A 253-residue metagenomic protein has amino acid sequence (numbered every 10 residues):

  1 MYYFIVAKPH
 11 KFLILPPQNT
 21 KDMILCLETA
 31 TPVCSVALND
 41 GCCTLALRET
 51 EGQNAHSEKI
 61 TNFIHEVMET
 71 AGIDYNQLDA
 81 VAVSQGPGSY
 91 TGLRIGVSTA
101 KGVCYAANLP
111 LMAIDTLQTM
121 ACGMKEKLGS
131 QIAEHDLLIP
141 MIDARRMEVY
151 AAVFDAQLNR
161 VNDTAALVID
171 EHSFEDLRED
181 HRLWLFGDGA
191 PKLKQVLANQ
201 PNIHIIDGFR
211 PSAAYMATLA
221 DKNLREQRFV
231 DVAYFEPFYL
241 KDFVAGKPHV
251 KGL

Functional and structural regions predicted by a protein language model:
Y2-F4, F12: Aromatic (phenylalanine/tyrosine) cluster motif
Y3, P17-D22, C43, A55 (+3 more regions): Surface "functional belts" at beta-alpha junctions
L15-Q85: N-terminal beta-alpha supersecondary unit
E51-K59, Y90, R94, S98 (+2 more regions): Residues at secondary-structure transition points
V67-A71, A106, M124, M216-L224: Stable alpha-helical structural segments in soluble proteins, enriched in small hydrophobic residues
A82-L111, T116: DPxDG-like acidic metal-binding loop motif
I206-L253: Acyltransferase
